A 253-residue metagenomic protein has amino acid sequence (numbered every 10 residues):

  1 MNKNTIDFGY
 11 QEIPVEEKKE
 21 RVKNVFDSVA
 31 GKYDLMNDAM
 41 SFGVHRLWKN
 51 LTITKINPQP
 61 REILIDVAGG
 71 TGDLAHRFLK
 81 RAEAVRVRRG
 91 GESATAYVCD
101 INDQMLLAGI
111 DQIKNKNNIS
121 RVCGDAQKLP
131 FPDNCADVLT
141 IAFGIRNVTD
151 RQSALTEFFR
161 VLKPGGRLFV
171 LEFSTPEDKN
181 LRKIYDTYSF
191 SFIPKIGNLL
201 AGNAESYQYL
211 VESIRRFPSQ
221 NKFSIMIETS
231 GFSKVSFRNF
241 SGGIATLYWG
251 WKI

Functional and structural regions predicted by a protein language model:
M1-N24: N-terminal auxiliary segments of SAM/dcSAM-dependent transferases
S28, K32, F42-E62, R77: Conserved alpha-helix/loop element of class I SAM-dependent methyltransferases that forms part of the SAM/SAH-binding
I63-K128: Class I SAM-dependent methyltransferase SAM/SAH-binding core
Q127-V138: A short acidic, Gly/Pro-enriched loop at the edge of an enzyme's catalytic core that lines a small-molecule cofactor
D137-R151, S174: A short SAM/SAH-binding and catalytic strip from SAM-dependent methyltransferases
Q152-R167: A short glycine-rich, Lys/Arg-flanked "PGG" loop and its adjoining helix->strand segment in the class I
L171-M226, S230, S236: C-terminal alpha-helical "lid/dimerization" subdomain adjacent to the S-adenosyl-L-methionine
S224, S230-I253: Core SAM-dependent methyltransferase catalytic element
